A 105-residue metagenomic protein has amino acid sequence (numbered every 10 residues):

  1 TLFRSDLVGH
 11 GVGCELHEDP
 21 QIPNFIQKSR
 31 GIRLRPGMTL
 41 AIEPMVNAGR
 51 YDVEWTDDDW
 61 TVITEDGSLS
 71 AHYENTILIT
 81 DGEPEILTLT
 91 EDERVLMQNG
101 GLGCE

Functional and structural regions predicted by a protein language model:
T1-L2: Short, small-residue-biased leader/transition segments that mark boundaries at the very start of proteins
D6-C14, P44, N75: Histidine-centered catalytic micro-motifs
V12-H17, D52: Short, flexible micro-motifs
H17-I26: Short, structured beta-strand/loop micro-motifs enriched in basic residues and often containing a Trp
I26-E105: Charged, cofactor-coupling segments
